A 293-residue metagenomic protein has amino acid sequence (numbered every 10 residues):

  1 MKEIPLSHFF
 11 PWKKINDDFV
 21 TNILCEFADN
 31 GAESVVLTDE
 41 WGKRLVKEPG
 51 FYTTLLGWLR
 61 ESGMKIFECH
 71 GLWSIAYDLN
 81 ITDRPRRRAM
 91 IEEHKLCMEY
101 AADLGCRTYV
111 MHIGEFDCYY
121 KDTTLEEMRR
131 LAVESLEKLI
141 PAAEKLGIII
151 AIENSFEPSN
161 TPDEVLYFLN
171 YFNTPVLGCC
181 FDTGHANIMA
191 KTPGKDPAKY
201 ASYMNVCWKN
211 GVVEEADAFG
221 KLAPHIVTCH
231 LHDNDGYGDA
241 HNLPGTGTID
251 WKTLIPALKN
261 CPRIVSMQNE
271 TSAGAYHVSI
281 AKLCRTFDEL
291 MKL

Functional and structural regions predicted by a protein language model:
M1-C106, E137, T174-G178, H277-L293: N-terminal pre-domain/capping segments
L6-W12, L37-W41, E68-W73, M111-I113 (+4 more regions): A cross-domain feature marking catalytic cores of carbohydrate-active enzymes and several ubiquitous metabolic/repair
F10-V20, T38-Y52, Y77-N80, F116-K121 (+6 more regions): Acidic-and-aromatic substrate-binding clefts and catalytic sites of carbohydrate-active enzymes
D18, N22, W58-E61, N80-F181 (+1 more regions): Active-site acidic/histidine proton-transfer and metal-coordination neighborhood in alpha/beta enzyme cores
V35, C69, L136-T248: Acidic/histidine-rich catalytic cores of soluble enzymes
E48-T54, R87, I91-H94, L125-L136 (+3 more regions): Charged helix-capping and loop-helix junction motifs
G247, K252-L254, C261-E270: H/E-rich (His + Asp/Glu) clusters that bind or coordinate divalent metals
